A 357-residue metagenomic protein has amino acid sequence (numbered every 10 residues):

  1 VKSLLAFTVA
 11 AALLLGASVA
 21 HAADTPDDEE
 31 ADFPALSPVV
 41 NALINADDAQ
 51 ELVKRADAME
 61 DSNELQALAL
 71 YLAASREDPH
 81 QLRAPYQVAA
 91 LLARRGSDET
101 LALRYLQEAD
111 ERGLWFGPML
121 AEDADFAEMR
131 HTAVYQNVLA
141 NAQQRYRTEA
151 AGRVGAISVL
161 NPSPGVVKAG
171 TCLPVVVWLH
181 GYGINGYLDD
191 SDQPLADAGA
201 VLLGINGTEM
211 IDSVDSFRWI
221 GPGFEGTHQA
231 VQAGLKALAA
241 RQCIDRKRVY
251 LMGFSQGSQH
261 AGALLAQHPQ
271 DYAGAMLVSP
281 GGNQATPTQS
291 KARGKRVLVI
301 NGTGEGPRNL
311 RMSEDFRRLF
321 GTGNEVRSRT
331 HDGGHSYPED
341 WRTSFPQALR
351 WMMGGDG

Functional and structural regions predicted by a protein language model:
P26-D61, L65, E111-L173: A domain-start/cap signature at the N-terminus of enzymes
R130, L310-R317, G321-G357: C-terminal catalytic histidine-bearing segment of alpha/beta-hydrolase fold enzymes
P174-C243: Serine-hydrolase catalytic machinery in alpha/beta-hydrolase-like enzymes
K247-R293: Primarily recognizes the serine-hydrolase "nucleophile elbow" in alpha/beta-hydrolase and SGNH/GDSL folds
V299-N301: Short beta-strand/loop motif that positions the catalytic acidic residue of the alpha/beta-hydrolase fold
T303-N309: Acidic catalytic loop of the alpha/beta-hydrolase fold
